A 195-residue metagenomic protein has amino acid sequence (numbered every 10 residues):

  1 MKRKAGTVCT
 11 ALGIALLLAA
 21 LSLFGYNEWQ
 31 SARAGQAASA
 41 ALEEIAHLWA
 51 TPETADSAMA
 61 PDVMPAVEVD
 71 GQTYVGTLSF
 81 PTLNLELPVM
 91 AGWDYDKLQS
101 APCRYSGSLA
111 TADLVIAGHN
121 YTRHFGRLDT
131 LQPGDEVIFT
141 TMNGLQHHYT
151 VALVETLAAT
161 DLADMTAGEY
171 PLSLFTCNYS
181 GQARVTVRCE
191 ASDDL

Functional and structural regions predicted by a protein language model:
K4-L195: Solvent-exposed, non-transmembrane regions of membrane-associated and secreted proteins
